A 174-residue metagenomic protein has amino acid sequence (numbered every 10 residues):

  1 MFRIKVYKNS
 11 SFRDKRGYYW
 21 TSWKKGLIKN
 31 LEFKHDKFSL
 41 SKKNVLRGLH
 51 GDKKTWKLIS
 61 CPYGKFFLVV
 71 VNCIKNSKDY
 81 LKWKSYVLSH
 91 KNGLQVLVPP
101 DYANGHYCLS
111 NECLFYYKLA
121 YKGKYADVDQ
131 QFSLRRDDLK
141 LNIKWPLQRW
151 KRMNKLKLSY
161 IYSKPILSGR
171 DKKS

Functional and structural regions predicted by a protein language model:
M1-K91, E112, L119-S174: Non-catalytic, conserved peripheral segments adjacent to functional cores
V96, N104-L109: Short beta-strand His + acidic residue motifs that chelate non-heme Fe in jelly-roll/DSBH and cupin folds
